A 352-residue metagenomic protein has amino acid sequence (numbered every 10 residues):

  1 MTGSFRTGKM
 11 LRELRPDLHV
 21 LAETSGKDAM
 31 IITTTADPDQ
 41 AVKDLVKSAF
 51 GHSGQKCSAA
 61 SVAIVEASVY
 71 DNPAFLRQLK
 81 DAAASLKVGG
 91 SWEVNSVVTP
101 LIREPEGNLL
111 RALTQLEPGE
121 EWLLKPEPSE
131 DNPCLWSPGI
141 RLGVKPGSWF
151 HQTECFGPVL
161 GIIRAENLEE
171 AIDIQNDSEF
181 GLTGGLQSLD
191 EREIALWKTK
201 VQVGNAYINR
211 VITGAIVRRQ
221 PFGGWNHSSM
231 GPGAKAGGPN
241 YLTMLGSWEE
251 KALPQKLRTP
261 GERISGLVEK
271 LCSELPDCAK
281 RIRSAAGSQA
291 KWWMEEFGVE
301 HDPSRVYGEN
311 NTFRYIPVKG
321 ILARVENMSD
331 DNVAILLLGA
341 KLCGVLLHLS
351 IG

Functional and structural regions predicted by a protein language model:
G3-K145, I208, A236-G237, M244-N310 (+2 more regions): ALDH superfamily catalytic-core signature
F5, H19, L109, P126-L142 (+1 more regions): C-terminal core of ALDH-fold dehydrogenases
G8-M10, V42, L110, W149-T153 (+5 more regions): Extended hydrophobic-aromatic, low-complexity segments
I32-T33, I162-E166: Short acidic-hydrophobic, aromatic-tinged amphipathic segments that line or gate anion-handling sites
D39, P73, E166-E169, R192: Residues in well-ordered alpha-helical elements
G90-E93, F150-T153, D173-I174, R314-V318: A short alpha-helix capping/helix-coil boundary motif
P158: Glycine-rich nucleotide-phosphate-binding loops and adjacent flexible coil segments
L189, E326, G352: Cofactor-binding loop segments of dinucleotide-utilizing enzymes, especially the Rossmann-like FAD- and NAD(P)+-binding
